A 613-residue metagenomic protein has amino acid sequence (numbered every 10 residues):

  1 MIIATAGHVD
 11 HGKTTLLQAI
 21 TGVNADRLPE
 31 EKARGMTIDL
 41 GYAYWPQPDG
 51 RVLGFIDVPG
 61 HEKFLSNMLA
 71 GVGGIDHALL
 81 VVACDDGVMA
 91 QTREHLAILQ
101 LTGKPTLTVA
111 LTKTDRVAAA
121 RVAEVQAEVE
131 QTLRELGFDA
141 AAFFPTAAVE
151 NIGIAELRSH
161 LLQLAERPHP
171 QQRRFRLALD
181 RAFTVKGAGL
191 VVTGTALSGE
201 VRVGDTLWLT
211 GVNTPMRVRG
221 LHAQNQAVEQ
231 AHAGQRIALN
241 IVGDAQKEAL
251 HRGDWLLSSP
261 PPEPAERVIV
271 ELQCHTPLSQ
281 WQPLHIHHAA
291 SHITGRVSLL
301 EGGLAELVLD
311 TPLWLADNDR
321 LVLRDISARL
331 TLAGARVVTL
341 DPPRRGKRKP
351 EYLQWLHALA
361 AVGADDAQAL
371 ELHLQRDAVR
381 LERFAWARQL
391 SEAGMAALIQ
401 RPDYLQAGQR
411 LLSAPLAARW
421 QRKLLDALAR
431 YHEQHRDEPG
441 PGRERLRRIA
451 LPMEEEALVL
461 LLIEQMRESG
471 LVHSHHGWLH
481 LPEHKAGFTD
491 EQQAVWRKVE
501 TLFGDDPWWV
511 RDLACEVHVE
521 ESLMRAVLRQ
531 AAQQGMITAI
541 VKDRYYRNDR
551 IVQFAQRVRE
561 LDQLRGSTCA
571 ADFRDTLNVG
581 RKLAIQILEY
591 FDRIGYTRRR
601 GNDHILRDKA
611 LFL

Functional and structural regions predicted by a protein language model:
M1-V58, D205: Conserved G1/Walker A P-loop phosphate-binding module
I3-G7, H11-I20, K63-L69, G87-A90 (+1 more regions): P-loop/Walker A NTP-binding module and the surrounding RecA-like catalytic core of P-loop NTPases
T5, T106, V117-R121, E128-Q131 (+3 more regions): C-terminal effector modules of nucleic-acid-centric enzymes and ribosome-associated factors
A6-H8, E30, G35, Y44-Q47 (+12 more regions): Replace "in large, NTP-powered and nucleic-acid-processing enzymes" with "in large, NTP-powered factors and other
D10, L16, G35, D57 (+12 more regions): Residue-level signature of catalytic and energy-coupling elements of molecular machines, predominantly ATP/GTP-dependent
V58-K63, V72-L96, Q100-E124: Conserved Switch II/interswitch segment of TRAFAC-class P-loop GTPases
H61-E62, D85-M89, K104, K113-A118 (+7 more regions): Conserved nucleotide-binding/hydrolysis micro-motifs of P-loop NTPases
T114, Q131-T276: Conserved catalytic-core segments of large NTP-driven translation/proteostasis enzymes
